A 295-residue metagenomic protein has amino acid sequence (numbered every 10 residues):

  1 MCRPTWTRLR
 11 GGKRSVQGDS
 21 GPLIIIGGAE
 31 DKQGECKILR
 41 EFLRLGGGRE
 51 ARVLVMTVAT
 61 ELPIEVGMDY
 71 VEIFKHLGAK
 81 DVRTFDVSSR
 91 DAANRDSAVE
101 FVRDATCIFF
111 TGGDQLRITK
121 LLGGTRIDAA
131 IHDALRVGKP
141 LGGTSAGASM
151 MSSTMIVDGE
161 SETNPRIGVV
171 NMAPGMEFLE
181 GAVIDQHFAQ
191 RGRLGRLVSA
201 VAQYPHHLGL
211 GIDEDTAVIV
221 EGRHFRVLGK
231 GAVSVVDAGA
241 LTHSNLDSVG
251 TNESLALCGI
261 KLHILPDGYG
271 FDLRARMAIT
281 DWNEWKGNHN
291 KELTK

Functional and structural regions predicted by a protein language model:
C2-R49, E61-H76, I156-V157, S161-K295: C-terminal and late-domain segments of enzyme folds
I25, R83-F85, F109-F110, L141-T144 (+1 more regions): General beta-strand structural signal in soluble alpha/beta enzymes
L54, T60-D104, F110, R117: Portal/gating segments that form or line small-molecule/metal binding sites
E100-F101, G124-G138: Catalytic-core regions built around general acid/base machinery
F110-G112, I131, L135-M155: Catalytic nucleophile loop
Q115-T125: Glycine/threonine-rich flexible loop motifs
